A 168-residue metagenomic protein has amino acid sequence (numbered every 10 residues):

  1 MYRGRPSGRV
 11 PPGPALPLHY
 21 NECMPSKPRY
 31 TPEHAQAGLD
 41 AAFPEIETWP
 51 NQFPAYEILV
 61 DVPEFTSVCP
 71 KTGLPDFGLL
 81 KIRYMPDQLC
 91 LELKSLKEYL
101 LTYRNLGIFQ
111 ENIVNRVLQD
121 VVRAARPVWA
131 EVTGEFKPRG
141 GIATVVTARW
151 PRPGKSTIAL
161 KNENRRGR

Functional and structural regions predicted by a protein language model:
G4-V10: Intrinsic, low-complexity polybasic segments
P12-C23: Short, Lys/Arg-enriched N-terminal segments with co-localized hydrophobic residues within the first ~10-30 amino acids
M24-R168: N-terminal intrinsically disordered, cationic/polar leader segments that include organellar targeting peptides
